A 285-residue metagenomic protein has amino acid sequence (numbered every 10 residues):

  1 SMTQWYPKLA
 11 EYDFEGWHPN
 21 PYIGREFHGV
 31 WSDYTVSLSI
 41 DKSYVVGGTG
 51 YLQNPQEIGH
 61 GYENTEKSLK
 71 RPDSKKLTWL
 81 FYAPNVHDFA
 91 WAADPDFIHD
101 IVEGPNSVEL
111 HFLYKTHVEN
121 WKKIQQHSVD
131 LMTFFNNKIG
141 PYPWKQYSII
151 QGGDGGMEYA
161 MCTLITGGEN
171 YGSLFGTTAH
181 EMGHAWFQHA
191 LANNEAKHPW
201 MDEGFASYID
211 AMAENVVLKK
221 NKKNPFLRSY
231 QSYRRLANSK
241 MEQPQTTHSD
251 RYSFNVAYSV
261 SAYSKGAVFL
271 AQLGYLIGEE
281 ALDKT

Functional and structural regions predicted by a protein language model:
Q4-H18, I23-A179, Y208: Hydrophobic helix-coil surface modules that form long, contiguous segments used for peptide/substrate interaction
F81, H111-T285: Hydrophobic alpha-helical and helix-loop surface patches within well-folded domains that function as non-catalytic
